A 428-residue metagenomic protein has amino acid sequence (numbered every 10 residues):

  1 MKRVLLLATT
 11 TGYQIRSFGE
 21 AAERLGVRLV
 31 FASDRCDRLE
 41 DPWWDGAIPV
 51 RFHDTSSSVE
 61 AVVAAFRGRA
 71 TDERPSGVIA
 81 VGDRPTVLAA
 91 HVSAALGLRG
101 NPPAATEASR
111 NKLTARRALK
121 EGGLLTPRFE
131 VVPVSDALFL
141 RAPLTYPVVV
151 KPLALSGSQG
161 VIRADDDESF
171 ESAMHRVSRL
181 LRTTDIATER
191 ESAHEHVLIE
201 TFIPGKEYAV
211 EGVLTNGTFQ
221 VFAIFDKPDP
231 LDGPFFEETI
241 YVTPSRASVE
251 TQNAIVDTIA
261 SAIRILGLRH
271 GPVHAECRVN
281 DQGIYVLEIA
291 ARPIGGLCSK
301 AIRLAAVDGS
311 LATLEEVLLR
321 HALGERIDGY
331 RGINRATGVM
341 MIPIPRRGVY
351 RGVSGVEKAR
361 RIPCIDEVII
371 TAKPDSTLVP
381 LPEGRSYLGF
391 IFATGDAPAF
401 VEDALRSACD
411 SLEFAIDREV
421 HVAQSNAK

Functional and structural regions predicted by a protein language model:
M1-A105, R110, E121, P133 (+2 more regions): ATP-binding N-terminal substructure of ATP-dependent carboxylate-amine bond-forming enzymes
A95-G160, R179, T183-D185: A conserved helix-loop-beta module that forms one wall/lid of the active-site cleft in ATP-utilizing catalytic domains
L119, L144-A164, R182-G205, V210 (+3 more regions): ATP-grasp fold ATP-binding core
L125-P127, P147-V149, D165-P204, F235-Y241 (+1 more regions): Conserved ATP-binding module of the ATP-grasp superfamily
I162, S172-R176, E200, E207-D229 (+6 more regions): Beta-strand scaffold of nucleotide-dependent catalytic cores
R176-S178, V353-V356, V401-D410: Short amphipathic alpha-helices in soluble, non-transmembrane regions that often serve as interface/regulatory elements
N253-A275, N280-D281, A290-S354: Active-site "cap" helix and flanking loop/linker of ATP-utilizing ligase/carboxylase catalytic domains
P343-P374: Glycine-rich active-site loop/lid that clamps phosphate-bearing ligands
